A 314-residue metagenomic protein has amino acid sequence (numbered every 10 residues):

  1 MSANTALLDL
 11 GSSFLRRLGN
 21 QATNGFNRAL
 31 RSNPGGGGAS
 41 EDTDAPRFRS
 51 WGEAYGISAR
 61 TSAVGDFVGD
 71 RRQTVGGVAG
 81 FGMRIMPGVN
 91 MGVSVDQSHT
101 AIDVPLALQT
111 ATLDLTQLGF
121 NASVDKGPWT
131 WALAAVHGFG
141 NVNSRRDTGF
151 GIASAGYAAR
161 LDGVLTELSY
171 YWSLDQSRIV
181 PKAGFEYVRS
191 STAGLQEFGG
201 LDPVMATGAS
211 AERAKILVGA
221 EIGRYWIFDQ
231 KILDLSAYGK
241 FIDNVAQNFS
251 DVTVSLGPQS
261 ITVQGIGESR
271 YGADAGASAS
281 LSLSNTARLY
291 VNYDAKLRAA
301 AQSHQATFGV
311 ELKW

Functional and structural regions predicted by a protein language model:
M1-I179, Y290-D294, R298-W314: Outer membrane beta-barrel translocator domains of Type V secretion systems
R49-E53, N90-V93, G138-F139, S191-G194 (+2 more regions): Short hydrophobic/aromatic-rich motifs at helix boundaries and adjacent loops
I57, S98-H99, E186-V188, K240-D243: Short, internal active-site loops enriched in acidic
V64-Q73, P105-T110, N141-A158, S190-E212 (+1 more regions): Solvent-exposed, glycine/polar-rich loop segments of beta-barrel outer-membrane systems
M91, D202-W314: Outer membrane beta-barrel transmembrane domains
L118-G119, S169-W172, E197, P203 (+1 more regions): Outer-membrane beta-barrel proteins and related beta-barrel translocases across Gram-negative bacteria
S173, V188-S190, G223-I227: Short helix-capping and hinge/turn segments at secondary-structure transitions, especially at repeat and domain
I179, G184-T192: Solvent-exposed flexible segments
